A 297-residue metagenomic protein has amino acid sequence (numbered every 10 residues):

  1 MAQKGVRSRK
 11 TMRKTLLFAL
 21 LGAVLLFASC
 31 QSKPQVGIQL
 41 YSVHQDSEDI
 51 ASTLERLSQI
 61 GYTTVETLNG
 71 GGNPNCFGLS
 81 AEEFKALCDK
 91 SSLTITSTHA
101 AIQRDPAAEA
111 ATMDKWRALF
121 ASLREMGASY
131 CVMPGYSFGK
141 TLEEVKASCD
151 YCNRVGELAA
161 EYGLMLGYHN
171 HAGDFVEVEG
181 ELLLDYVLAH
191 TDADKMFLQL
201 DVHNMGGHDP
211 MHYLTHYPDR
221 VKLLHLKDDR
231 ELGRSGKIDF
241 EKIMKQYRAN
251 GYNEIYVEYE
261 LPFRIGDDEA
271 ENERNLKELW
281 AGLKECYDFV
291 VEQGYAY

Functional and structural regions predicted by a protein language model:
A2-Q3, R9-T15: Positively charged n-region of N-terminal signal peptides that target proteins for export
F18-L26: Bacterial N-terminal signal peptides
S29-S129, D219, K277-W280, K284 (+1 more regions): N-terminal pre-domain/capping segments
V36-Q39, V65-T67, I95-A100, C131-M133 (+4 more regions): Hydrophobic faces of well-ordered beta-strands that scaffold small-molecule active sites in alpha/beta enzyme cores
S42-D49, L68-S80, I102-M113, S137-K146 (+4 more regions): Acidic-and-aromatic substrate-binding clefts and catalytic sites of carbohydrate-active enzymes
P106-F197, W280: Active-site acidic/histidine proton-transfer and metal-coordination neighborhood in alpha/beta enzyme cores
A160-K245: Acidic/histidine-rich catalytic cores of soluble enzymes
K227-E231, Y252-N272: Active-site clefts of carbohydrate-active enzymes
